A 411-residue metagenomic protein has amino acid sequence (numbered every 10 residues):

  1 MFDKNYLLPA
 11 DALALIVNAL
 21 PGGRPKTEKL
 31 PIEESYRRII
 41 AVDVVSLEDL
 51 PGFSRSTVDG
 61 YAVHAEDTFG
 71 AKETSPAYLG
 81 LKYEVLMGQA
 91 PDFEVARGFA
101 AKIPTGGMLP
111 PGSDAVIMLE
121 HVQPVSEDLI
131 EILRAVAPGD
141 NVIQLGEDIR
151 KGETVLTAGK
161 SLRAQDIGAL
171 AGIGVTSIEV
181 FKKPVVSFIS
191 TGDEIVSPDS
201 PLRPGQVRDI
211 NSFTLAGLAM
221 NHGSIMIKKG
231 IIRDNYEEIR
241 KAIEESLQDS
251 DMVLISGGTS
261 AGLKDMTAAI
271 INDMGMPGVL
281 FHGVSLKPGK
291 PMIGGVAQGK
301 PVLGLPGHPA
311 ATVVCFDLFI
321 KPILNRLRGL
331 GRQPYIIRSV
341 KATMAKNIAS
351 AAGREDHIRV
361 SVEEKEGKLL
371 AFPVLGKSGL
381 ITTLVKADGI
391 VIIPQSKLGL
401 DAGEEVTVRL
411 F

Functional and structural regions predicted by a protein language model:
M1-A10, T176-L305, P309-C315: Helix-rich terminal scaffold detector
F2-K4, P9, A62-R233, L370 (+1 more regions): Short, glycine/charged-enriched hinge/interface segments at domain edges or termini
K4-D11, T27-L30, E34, E48 (+23 more regions): Conserved active-site and cofactor/substrate-binding residues in soluble primary-metabolism enzymes
N5-G70: Intrinsically disordered, low-complexity, positively charged segments
A10, G23, E28-E33, V42 (+4 more regions): Flexible glycine/proline-rich
S35-D49, A90-K102, G294-G295, G299-P301: Short, hydrophobic/aliphatic alpha-helical segments
S54-S56, A71-T74, D92-A96, L109-P111 (+14 more regions): Solvent-exposed alpha-helices and their adjacent loops that cap or buttress functional pockets in soluble metabolic
